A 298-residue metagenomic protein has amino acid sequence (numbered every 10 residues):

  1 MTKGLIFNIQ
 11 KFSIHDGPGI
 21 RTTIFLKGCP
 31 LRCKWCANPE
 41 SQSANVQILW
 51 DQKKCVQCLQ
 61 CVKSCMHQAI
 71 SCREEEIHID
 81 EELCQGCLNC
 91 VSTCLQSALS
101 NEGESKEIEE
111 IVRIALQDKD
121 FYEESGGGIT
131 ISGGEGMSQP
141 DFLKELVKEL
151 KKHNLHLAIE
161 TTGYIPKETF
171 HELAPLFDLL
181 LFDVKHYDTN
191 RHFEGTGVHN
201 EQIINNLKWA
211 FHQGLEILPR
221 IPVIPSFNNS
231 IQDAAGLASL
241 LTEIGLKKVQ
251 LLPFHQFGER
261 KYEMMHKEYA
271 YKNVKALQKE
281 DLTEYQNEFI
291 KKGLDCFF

Functional and structural regions predicted by a protein language model:
M1-P18, L218, V223-F298: Auxiliary Fe-S-binding modules of radical SAM enzymes
F7-Q60, I77-G86: N-terminal pre-triad scaffold of radical SAM enzymes
I9, K27, P39, E81-E82 (+5 more regions): Fold-independent oxyanion-binding glycine-rich loops and adjacent beta-strand/coil segments at enzyme active sites
C33, C55, C65, I70 (+7 more regions): Hydrophobic packing within well-folded, soluble alpha/beta domains
K34-S41, Q60-I79, N89-S105: Iron-sulfur cluster-binding cysteine motifs and their immediate structural context in ferredoxin-like electron-transfer
W50-V56, G103-E110, D118: Extended, non-globular alpha-helical segments
E109-G258, E263: Conserved AdoMet/S-adenosylmethionine-binding subsite of the radical SAM
